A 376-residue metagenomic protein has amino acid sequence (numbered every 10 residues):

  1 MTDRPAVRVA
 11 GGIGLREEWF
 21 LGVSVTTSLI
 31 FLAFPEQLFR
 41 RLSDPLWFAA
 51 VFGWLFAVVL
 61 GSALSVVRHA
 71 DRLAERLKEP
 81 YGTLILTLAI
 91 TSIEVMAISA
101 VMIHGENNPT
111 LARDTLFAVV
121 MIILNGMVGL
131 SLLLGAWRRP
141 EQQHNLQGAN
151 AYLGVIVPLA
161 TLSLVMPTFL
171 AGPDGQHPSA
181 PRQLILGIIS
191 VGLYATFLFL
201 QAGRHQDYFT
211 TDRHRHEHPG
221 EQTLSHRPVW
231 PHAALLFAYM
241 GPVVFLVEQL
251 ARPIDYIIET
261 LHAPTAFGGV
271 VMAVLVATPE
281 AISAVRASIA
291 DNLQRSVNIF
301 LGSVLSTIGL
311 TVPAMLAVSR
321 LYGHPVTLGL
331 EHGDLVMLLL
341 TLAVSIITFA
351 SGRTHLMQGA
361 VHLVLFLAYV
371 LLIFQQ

Functional and structural regions predicted by a protein language model:
T2-Q376: Hydrophobic alpha-helical segments, chiefly the membrane-spanning helices and signal/signal-anchor peptides
